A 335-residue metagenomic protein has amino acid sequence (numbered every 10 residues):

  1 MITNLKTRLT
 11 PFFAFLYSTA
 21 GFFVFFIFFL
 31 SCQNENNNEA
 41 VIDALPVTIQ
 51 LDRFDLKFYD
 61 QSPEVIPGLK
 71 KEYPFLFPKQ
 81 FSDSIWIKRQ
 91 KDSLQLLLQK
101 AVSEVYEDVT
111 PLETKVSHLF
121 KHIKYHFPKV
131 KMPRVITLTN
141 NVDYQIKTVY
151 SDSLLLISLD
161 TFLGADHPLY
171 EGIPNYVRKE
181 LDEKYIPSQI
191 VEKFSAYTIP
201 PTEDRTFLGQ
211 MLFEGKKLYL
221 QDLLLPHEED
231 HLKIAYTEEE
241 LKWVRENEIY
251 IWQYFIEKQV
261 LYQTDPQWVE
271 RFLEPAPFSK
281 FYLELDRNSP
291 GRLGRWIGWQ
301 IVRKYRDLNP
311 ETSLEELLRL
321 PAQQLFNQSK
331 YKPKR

Functional and structural regions predicted by a protein language model:
M1-F15: N-terminal secretory signal peptides that target proteins for export/translocation
F28-S31: C-terminal motif of bacterial Sec signal peptides marking the signal peptidase cleavage site
Q33-L97: N-terminal mature-domain "stem" immediately C-terminal to a signal peptide or N-terminal signal-anchor/transmembrane
K57, Q61, H122, H126-K129 (+5 more regions): Structured segments of extracytoplasmic/periplasmic soluble domains in secreted or envelope-associated proteins
Q95-V244, L318-A322: Acidic/His-rich structured neighborhood in mature extracellular/periplasmic domains
L218-F281: Acidic/His/Gly-enriched intrinsically disordered linker/tail segments that often contain short helix/coil "MoRF-like"
W268-R335: C-terminal soluble interaction/assembly domains
